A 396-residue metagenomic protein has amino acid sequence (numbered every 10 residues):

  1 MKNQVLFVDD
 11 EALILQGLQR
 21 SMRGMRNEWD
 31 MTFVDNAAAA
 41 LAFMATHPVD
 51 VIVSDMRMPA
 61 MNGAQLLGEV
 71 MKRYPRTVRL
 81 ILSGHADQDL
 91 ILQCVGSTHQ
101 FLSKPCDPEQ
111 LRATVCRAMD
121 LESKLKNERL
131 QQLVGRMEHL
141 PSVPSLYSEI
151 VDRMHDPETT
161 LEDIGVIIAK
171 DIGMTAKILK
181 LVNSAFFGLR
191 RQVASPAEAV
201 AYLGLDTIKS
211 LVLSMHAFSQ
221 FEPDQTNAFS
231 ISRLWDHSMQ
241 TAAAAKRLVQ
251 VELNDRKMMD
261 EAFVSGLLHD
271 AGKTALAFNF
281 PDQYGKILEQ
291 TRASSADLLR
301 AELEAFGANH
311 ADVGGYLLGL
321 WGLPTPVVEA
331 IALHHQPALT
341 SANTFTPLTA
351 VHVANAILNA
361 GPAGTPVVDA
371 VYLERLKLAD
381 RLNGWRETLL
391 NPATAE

Functional and structural regions predicted by a protein language model:
L6, H47-V53: Active-site beta3 strand of CheY-like receiver
F7, N27-D35, F43: Short hydrophobic/Thr-rich beta-strand motif most characteristic of the beta2 strand and flanking loop of CheY-like
D9, D55, S83: Active-site residues of response regulator receiver
A12-T32: Two-component/phosphorelay signaling modules centered on CheY-like receiver
D35-A39, N62-L66: Acidic catalytic/metal-coordinating carboxylates
M58: Receiver (REC) domain active-site loop signature in two-component systems and cognate sites in sensor histidine kinases
Q65, V78, H85-L102, E109: Alpha4 helix (beta4-alpha4-beta5 surface) of REC/receiver domains from two-component response regulators
P108-L288, R292-P366: Conserved alpha-helical "signature site" that marks functionally important helical segments or helix/loop junctions
